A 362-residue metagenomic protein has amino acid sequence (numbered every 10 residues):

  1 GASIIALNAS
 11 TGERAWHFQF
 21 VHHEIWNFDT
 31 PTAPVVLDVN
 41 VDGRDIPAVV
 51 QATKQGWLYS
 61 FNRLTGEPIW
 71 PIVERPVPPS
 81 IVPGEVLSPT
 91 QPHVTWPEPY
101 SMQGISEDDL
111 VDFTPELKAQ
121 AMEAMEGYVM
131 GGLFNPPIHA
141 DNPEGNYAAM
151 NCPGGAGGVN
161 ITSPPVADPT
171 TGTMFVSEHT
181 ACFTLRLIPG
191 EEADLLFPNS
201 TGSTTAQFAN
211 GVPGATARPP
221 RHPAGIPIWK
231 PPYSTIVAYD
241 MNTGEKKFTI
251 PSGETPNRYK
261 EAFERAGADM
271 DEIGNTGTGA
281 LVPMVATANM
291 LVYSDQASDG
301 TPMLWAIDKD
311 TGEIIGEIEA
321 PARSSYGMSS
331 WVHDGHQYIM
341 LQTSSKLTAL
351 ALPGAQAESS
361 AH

Functional and structural regions predicted by a protein language model:
G1-H362: Beta-sheet-rich non-transmembrane sensory/scaffold domains
